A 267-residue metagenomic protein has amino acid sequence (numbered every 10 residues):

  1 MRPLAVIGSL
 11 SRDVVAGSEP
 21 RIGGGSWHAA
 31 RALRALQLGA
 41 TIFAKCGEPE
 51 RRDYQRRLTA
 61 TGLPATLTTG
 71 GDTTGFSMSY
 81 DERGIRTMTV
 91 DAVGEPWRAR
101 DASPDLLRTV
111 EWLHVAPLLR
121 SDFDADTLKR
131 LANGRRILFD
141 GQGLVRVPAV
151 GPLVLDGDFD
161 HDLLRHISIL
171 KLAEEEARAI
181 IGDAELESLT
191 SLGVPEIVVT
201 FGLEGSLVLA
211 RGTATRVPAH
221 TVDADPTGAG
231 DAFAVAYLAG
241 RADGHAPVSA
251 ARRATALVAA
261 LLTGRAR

Functional and structural regions predicted by a protein language model:
R2-L4, S11-P20, A35-A116, S121 (+1 more regions): Conserved N-terminal subdomain of the carbohydrate kinase-like
G8-L10, A232: Active-site metal-binding loops of divalent metal-dependent hydrolases
A30-G39, G240-D243: Alpha-helix C-terminal capping segments
R31, F76-S79, S206-L209: Short beta-strand scaffold segments in enzyme catalytic cores
L33, A173, G230: Short, conserved phosphate/pyrophosphate- and ester-handling motifs at nucleotide-, phospho-/glycolipid
F76-S77, R146-G151, A224-G228: Short, charged, surface-exposed secondary-structure boundary motifs
W112-E187, G205: Conserved beta-alpha-beta core of the PfkB/ribokinase-like small-molecule kinase fold
V154, D158, A184-R267: Conserved phosphate-binding/catalytic region of the ribokinase-like
